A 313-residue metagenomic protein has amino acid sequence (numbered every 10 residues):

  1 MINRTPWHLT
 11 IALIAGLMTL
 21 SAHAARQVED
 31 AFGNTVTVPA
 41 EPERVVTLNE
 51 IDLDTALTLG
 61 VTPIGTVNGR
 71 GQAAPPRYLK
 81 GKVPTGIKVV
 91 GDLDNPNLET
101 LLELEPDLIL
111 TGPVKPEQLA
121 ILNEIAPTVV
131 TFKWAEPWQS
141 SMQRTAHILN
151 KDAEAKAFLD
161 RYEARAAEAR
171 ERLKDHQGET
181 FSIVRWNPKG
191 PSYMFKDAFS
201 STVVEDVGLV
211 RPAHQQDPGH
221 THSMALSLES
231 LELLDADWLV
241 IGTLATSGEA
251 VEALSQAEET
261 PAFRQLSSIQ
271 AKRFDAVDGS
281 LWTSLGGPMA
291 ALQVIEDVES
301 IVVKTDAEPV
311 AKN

Functional and structural regions predicted by a protein language model:
M1-I11: Bacterial N-terminal signal peptides that target proteins for export
T19-H23: N-terminal signal peptide c-region/cleavage motif recognized by signal peptidases
R44-L48, D52-L59, A157-H214, T221: Basic- and aromatic-lined ligand-binding clefts that recognize polyanionic substrates
E50-T100: A short, structured surface patch at a secondary-structure boundary
A73-A74, F132-R144, G178-V203, T246-A253: Extracytoplasmic ligand-binding site segments that recognize negatively charged/polar headgroups
L98, E105-T111, P127, L231 (+1 more regions): Proline-aspartate-enriched helix->loop->beta-strand connector
Q118-P188, L281-N313: Extracytoplasmic substrate-binding proteins
H176, D237-N313: Structured C-terminal subdomain patch of bacterial secreted/periplasmic proteins
